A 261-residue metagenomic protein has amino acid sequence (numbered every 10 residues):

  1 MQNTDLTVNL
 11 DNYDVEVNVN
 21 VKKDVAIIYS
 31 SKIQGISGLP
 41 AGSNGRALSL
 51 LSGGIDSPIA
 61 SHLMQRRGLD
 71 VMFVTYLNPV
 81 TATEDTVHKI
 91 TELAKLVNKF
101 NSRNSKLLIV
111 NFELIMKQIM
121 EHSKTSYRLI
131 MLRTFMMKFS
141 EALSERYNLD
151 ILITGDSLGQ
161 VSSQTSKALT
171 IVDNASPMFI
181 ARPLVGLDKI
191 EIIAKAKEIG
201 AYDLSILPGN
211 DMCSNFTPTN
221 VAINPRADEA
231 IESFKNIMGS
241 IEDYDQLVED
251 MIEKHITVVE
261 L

Functional and structural regions predicted by a protein language model:
M1-L48, S61-K106, N174, A222 (+2 more regions): RNA-binding accessory domains that recognize and position tRNA/RNA substrates
M1-T7, K32-N44, M116-K117, E121-A194 (+2 more regions): Active-site adenylate/phosphate-handling loop in enzymes that bind or generate adenylated species
N9, L108-V110, A181: General small-molecule cofactor/ligand-binding pocket signal
S52, Y76-N78, F112: Cofactor-binding loop segments of dinucleotide-utilizing enzymes, especially the Rossmann-like FAD- and NAD(P)+-binding
I55-D56: Hydrophobic/small residue at the entry helix of a nucleotide-binding pocket
V74-T75, L107-N111, D150-D156: Short, conserved beta-strand edge motifs with alternating hydrophobic and charged residues
K95-M131: S-adenosyl-L-methionine
V161, A168-L261: Short hairpin/turn module used for nucleic-acid contact or packing/dimerization
